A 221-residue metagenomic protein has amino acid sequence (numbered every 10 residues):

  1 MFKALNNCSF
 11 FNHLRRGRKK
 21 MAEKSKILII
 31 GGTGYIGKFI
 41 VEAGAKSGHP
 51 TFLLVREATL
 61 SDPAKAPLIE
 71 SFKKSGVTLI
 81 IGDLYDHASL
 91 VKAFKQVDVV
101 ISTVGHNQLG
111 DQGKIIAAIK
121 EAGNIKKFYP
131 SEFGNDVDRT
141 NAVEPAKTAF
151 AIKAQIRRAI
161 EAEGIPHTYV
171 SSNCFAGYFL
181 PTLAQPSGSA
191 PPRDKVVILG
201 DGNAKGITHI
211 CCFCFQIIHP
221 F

Functional and structural regions predicted by a protein language model:
F2, C8, A22-S75, L79 (+4 more regions): Oxidoreductase cofactor-interface core, primarily capturing Rossmann-like NAD(P)-dependent enzymes
L5-F11, R15-K19: Cytosolic, low-complexity regulatory segments enriched in Ser/Pro/Gly with interspersed Lys/Arg in eukaryotic signaling
V97: An anion/phosphate-binding loop that grips the pyrophosphate of nucleotide cofactors and donors
V100: Receiver (REC) domain switch-region micro-motif
T103: The conserved beta1-alpha1 loop
